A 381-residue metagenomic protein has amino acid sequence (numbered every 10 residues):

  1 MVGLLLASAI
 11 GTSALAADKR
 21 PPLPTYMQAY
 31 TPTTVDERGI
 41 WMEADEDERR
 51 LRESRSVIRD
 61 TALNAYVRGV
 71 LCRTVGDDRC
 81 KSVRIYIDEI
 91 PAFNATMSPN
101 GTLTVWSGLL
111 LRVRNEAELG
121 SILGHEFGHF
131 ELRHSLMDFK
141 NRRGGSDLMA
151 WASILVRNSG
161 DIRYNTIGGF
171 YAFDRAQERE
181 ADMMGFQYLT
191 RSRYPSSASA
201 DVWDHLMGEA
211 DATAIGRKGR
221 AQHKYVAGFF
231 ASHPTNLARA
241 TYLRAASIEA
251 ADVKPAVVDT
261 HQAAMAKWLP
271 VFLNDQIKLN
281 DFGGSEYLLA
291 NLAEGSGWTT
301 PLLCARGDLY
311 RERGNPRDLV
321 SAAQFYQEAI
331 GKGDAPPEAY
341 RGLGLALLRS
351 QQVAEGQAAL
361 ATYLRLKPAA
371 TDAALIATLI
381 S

Functional and structural regions predicted by a protein language model:
V2-A9: Bacterial N-terminal signal peptides
T12-A16: Sec/Tat signal peptide C-region and signal peptidase I cleavage site
A17-G160, I167-F170, M184-H233, L237 (+9 more regions): Peri-catalytic and regulatory segments of divalent metal-dependent proteins
F173-D174: Active-site-proximal helix/loop segments of hydrolytic enzymes
G297-W298, D334, P368-T371: Short coil turns that delineate tetratricopeptide repeat
I380-S381: Short, solvent-exposed mixed-charge patches
